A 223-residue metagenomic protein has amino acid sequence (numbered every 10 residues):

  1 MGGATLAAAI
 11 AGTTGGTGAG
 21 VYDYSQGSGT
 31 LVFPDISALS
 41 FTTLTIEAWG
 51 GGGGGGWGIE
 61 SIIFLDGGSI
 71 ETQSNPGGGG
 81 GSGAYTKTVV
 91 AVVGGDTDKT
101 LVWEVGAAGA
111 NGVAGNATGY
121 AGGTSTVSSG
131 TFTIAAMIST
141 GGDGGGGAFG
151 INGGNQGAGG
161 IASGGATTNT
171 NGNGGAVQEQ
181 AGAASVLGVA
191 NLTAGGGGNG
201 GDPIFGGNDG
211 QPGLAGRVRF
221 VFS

Functional and structural regions predicted by a protein language model:
M1-S40, V89, G216-S223: Enriched but not universal
G3, A11-G15, T43, I70 (+7 more regions): A detector of low-complexity, intrinsically disordered, Ser/Thr/Gly/Pro/Ala-rich segments
T13-D23, T72-S74, A162-A176: Short, charged, low-hydrophobicity "junction" segments
D23-F33, A48-S129, G145-A158, S163-G165 (+1 more regions): Glycine-rich strand-loop-strand elements at beta-sheet edges
F41-A48: Short coil-to-beta-strand
S128-N191: Acidic, glycine-rich loop-and-strand cores that form catalytic or ligand-binding grooves in diverse globular domains
N191-G198: Right-handed beta-helix
